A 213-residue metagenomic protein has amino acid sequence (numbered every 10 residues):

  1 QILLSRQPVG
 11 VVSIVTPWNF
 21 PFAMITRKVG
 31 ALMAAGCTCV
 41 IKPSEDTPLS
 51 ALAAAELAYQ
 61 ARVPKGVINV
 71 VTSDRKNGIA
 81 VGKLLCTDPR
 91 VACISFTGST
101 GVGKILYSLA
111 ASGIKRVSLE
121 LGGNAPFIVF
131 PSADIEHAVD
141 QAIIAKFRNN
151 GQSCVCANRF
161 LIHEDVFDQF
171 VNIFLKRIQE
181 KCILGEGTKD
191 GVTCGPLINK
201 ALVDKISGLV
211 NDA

Functional and structural regions predicted by a protein language model:
Q1-H137, L175: Rossmann-like NAD(P) dinucleotide-binding subdomain of oxidoreductase/dehydrogenase enzymes
C93, S99-D212: ALDH superfamily catalytic-core signature
